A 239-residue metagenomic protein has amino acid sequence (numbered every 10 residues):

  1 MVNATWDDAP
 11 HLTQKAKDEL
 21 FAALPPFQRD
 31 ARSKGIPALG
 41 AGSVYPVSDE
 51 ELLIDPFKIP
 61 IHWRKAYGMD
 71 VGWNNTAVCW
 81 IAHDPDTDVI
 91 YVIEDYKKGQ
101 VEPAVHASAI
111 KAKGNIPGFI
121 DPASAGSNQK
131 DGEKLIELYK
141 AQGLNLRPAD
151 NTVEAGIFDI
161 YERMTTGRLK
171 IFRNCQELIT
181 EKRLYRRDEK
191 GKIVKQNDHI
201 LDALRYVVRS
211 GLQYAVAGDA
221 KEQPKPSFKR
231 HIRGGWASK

Functional and structural regions predicted by a protein language model:
M1-D7: Signature of the SF2 helicase/ATPase Hel1-core->accessory helical subdomain module
A9-M69, N74: ATPase catalytic-site recognition across NTP-hydrolyzing enzymes
A22, K34, L178-K182, L204: Short amphipathic alpha-helical "interface-anchor" segments enriched in bulky aromatics
P25, P37-A38, P85, V208 (+1 more regions): Hydrophobic/aromatic-lined pockets within catalytic cores
D70-G72, A123, L204: Anionic group-transfer/hydrolysis microenvironments
T76-I81, R205: Short beta-strand scaffold segments in enzyme catalytic cores
C79, P85-K195, Y214-A215, E222 (+2 more regions): Mg2+-dependent endonuclease catalytic cores in nucleic-acid-processing enzymes, primarily RNase H-like
V194-A220: Acidic, Mg2+-coordinating catalytic module of metal-dependent nucleases/exonucleases that use a two-metal-ion mechanism
